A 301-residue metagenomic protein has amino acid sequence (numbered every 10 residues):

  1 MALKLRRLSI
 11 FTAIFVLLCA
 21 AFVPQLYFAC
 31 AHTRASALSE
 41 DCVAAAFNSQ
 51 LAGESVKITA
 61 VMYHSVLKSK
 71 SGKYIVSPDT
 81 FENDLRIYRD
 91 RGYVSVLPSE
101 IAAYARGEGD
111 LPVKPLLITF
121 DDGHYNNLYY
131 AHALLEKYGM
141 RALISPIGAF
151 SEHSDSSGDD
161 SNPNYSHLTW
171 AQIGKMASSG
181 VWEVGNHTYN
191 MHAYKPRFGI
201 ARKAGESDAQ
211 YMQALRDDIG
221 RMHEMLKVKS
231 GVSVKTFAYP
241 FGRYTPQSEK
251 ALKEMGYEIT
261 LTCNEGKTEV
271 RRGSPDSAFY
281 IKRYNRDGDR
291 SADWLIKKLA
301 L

Functional and structural regions predicted by a protein language model:
M1-L17: N-terminal Sec-pathway targeting helices
L17-Y27: Hydrophobic alpha-helical membrane-insertion segments, chiefly the h-region of N-terminal signal peptides
L26-T119, N126, A193-L301: C-terminal active-site subregion of NodB/CE4 polysaccharide deacetylases
G53, A133-G139, S166-N186, K253 (+1 more regions): Acidic (Asp/Glu)-rich catalytic clusters
F120-D121, N186: Active-site flanking residues adjacent to catalytic metal/cofactor-binding acidic residues
Y130-G148: A short alpha/beta connector and helix-capping loop motif
I144-P146, V184-T188, T262: Non-cysteine beta-strand/loop elements that form the S-adenosyl-L-methionine
H153-A171, K203: Aromatic- and acidic-residue-enriched segments that line the glycan-binding/catalytic groove of carbohydrate-active
